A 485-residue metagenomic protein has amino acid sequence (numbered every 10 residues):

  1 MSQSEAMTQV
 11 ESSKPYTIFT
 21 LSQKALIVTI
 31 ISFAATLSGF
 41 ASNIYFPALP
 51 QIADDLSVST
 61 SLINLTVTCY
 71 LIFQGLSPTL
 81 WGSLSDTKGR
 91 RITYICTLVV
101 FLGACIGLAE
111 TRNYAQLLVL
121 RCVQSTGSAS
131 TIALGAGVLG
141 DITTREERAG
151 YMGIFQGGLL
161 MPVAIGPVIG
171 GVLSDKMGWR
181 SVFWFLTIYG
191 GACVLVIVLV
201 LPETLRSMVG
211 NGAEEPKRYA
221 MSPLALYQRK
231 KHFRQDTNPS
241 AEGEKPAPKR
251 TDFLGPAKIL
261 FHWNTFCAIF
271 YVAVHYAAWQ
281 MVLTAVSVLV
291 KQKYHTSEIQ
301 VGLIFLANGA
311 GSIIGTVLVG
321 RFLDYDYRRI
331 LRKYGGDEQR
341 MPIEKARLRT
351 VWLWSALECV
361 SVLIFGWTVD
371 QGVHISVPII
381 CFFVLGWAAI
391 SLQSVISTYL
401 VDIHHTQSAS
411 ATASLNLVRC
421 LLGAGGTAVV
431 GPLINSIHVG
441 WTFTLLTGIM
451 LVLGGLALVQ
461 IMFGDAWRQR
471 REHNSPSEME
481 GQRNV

Functional and structural regions predicted by a protein language model:
M1-A41, P50, D54: Cytosolic juxtamembrane N-terminal segment immediately preceding the first transmembrane helix of multi-pass
P15-S22, R148-G150, D175-W263, V317 (+2 more regions): Central mid-sequence intracellular linker of multi-pass
G39, T68-L71, A109, S125 (+4 more regions): C-terminal transmembrane bundle
A41, L56-S57, K88-G89, E110-Q116 (+3 more regions): Helix-breaking motifs and short loop linkers at transmembrane-helix boundaries and internal kinks in secondary membrane
L76-A115: Conserved MFS/SLC helix-loop-helix module at the cytosolic interface between two early adjacent transmembrane helices
N113-R121, A133, F183, A268 (+1 more regions): Short hydrophobic/alpha-helical segments at membrane-entry points of transmembrane helices in Major Facilitator
L120-L160: Cytoplasmic helix-loop-helix junction between adjacent transmembrane helices in 12-TM secondary transporters
E147-M177, S181-C193, N308-T316, N416-G426: Glycine-rich segments within core transmembrane alpha-helices of 12-TM secondary carriers
